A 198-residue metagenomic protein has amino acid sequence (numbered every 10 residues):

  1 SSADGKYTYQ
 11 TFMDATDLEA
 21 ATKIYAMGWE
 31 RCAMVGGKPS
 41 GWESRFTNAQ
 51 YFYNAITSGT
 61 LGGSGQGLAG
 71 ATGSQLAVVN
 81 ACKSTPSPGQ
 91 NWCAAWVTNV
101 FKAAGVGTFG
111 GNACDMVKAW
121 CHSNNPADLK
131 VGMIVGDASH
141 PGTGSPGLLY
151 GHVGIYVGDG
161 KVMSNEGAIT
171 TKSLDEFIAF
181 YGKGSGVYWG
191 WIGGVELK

Functional and structural regions predicted by a protein language model:
S1-D4, W29-A33, Y53-T60, C82-P86 (+4 more regions): Sec/Tat-exported extracytoplasmic proteins
S2-G73, K183-K198: Non-catalytic cell-wall polysaccharide-engagement segments
M13, G107-F177, G184-G186: ...with weaker cross-activation on analogous glycine-rich loops/strands in unrelated enzymes
K23-M27, T47-Q50, A95, M133 (+2 more regions): A generic structural signal for well-ordered alpha-helical surface patches
Y25, P88, W92, M116 (+1 more regions): Acidic, low-complexity intrinsically disordered regions
V35, N54, G62-G73, V79 (+3 more regions): Aromatic- and glycine-rich peptidoglycan recognition patches
T57-G111, K118-A119, K130, S145-H152: N-terminal capping segments
